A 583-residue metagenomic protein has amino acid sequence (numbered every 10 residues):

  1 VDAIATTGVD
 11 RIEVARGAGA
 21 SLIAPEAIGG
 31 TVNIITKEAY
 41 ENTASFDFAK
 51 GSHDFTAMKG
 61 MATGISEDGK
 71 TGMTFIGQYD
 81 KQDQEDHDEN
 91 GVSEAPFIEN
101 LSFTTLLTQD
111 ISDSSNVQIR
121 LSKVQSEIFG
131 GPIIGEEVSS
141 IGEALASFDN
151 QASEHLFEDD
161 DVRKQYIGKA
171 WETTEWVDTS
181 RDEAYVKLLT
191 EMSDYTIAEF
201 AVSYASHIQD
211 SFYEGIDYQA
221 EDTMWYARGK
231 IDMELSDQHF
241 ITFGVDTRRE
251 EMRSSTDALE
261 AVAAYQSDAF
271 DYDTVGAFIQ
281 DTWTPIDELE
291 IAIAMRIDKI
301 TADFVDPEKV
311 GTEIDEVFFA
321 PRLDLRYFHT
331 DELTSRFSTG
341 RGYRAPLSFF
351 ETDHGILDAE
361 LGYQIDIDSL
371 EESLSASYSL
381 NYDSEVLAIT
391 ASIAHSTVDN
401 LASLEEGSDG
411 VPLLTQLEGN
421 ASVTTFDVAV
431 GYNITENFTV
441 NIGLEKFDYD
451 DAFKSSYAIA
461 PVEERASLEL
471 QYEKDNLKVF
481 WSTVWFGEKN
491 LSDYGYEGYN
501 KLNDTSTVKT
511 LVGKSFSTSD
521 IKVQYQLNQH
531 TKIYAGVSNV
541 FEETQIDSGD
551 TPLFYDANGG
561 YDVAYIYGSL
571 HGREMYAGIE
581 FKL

Functional and structural regions predicted by a protein language model:
V1-A5, V14, L22, E26-D47 (+1 more regions): N-terminal periplasmic accessory domains that precede and gate Gram-negative outer-membrane beta-barrel machines
N33, Y40-T43, A49, M61-T174: Periplasmic-side early beta-strands and strand-to-turn transitions of outer-membrane beta-barrels
K50-S52, Y79-D83, K123-E127, Y204-I208 (+11 more regions): Transmembrane beta-strands of outer-membrane beta-barrel pores
G69, E191-S211, R326-F328, T334-G340 (+3 more regions): Membrane-embedded beta-barrel scaffold of Gram-negative outer-membrane proteins
D110-S126, Y166-G168, E172-T312, F328-T330 (+3 more regions): Face-selective signature of the C-terminal outer-membrane beta-barrel domain
R249-A258, T301-D303, E313, Y327-A376 (+4 more regions): Surface-exposed extracellular loop regions of Gram-negative outer-membrane beta-barrel proteins, predominantly
T284-I291, V386-I389, I393-V398, Q416-G498 (+2 more regions): Gram-negative outer-membrane beta-barrel transporters
D399, V440, E488-S492, Q524-L583: C-terminal beta-signal and adjacent terminal beta-strands/loops of Gram-negative outer-membrane beta-barrel proteins
